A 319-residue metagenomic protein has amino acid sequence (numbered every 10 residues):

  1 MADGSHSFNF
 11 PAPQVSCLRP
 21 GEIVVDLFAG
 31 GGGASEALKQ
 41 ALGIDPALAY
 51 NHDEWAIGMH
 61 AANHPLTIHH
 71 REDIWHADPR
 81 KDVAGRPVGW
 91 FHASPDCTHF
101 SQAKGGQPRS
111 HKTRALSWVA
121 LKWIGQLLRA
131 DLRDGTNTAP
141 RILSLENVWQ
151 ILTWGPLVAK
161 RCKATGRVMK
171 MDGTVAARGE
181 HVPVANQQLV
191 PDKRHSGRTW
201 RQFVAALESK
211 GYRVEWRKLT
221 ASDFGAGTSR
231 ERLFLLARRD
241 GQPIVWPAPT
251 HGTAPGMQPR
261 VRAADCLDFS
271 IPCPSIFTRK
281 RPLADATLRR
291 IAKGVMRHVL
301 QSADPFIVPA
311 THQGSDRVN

Functional and structural regions predicted by a protein language model:
M1-Y50, A56: S-adenosyl-L-methionine
V24, F91, L143: Receiver (REC) domain switch-region micro-motif
E36-Q40, A62, K122-G125: Short, well-ordered alpha-helices that flank and scaffold nucleotide-derived cofactor binding pockets
D45-L48, T67-I68, R213-E215: Conserved beta-strand segments of alpha/beta enzyme cores
W55-M59, L116: Conserved short alpha-helix immediately C-terminal to the canonical SAM/SAH-binding motif I of Rossmann-like
G58-G85: S-adenosyl-L-methionine
E72, H92-A93, L145: Redox-cofactor binding/interface segments in oxidoreductases and associated redox assembly factors
R80-V88, C97-N319: Class I S-adenosyl-L-methionine
